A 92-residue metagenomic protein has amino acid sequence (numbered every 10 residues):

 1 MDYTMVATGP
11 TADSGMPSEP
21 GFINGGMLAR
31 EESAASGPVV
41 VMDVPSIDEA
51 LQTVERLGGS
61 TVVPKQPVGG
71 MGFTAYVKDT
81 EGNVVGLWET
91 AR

Functional and structural regions predicted by a protein language model:
M1-D2, A34-S36, V68-F73: Short acidic/glycine-enriched loop/turn segments that link adjacent beta-strands
M1-F22, R56: Core segments of cupin and vicinal oxygen chelate
Y3, N24, T74-Y76: Short hydrophobic/aromatic beta-strand element in the GNAT-like acyltransferase core that lines or flanks the acyl-donor
V6-T11, V77-T80, T90: Active-site beta-strand termini and strand-to-loop segments that position acidic
G37-V44, E89-R92: N-terminal beta-strand motif that seeds the catalytic metal site of vicinal oxygen chelate
V40-E81: Vicinal oxygen chelate
